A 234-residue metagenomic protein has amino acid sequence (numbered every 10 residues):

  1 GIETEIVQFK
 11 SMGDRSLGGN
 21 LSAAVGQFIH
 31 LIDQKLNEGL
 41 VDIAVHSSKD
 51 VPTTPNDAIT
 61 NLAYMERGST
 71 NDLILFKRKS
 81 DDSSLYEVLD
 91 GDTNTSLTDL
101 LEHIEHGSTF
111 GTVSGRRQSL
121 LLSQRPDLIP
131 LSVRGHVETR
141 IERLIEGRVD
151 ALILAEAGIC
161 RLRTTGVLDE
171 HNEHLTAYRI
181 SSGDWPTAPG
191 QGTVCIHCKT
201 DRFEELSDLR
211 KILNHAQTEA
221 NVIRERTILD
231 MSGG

Functional and structural regions predicted by a protein language model:
G1-A23, I29, S47-T54, Q118 (+1 more regions): Small-molecule-sensing regulatory modules
T4, I43, I59, D72 (+1 more regions): A broad, low-specificity signal marking well-ordered, structured residues that form hydrophobic/aromatic
I32, E38, H106: Acidic, metal-associated active-site segment
Q34, L101-E102, E142: Alpha-helical segments flanking ligand/cofactor-binding loops in enzyme cores
E38-V41, V149: Short, high-confidence coil segments that cap the C-terminus of an alpha-helix and link into the following beta-strand
S48-K49, N56-D127, R179: A conserved helix-loop-strand patch within extracytoplasmic ligand-binding domains of the periplasmic binding
